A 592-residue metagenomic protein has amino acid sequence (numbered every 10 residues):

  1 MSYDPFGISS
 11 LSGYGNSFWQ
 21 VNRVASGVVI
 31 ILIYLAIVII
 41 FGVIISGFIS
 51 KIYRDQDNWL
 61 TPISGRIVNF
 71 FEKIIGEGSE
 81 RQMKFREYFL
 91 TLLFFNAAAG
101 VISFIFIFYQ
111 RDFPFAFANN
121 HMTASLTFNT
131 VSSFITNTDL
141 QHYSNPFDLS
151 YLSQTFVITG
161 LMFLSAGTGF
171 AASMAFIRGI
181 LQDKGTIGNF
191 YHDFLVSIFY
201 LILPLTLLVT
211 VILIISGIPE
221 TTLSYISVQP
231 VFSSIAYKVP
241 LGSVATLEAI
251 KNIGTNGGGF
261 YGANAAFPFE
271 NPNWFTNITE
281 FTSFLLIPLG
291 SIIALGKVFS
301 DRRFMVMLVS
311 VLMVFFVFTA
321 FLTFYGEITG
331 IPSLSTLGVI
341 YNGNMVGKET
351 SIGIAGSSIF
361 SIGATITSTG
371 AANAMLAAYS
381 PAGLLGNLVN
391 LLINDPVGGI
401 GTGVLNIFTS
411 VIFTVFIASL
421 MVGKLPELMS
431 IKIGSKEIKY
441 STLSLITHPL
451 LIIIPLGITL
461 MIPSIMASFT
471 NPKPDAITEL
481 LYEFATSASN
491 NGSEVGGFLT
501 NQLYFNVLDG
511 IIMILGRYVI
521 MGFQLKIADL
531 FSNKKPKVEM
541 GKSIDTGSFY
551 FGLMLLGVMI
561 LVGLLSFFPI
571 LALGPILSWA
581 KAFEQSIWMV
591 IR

Functional and structural regions predicted by a protein language model:
S2-R592: Membrane-proximal intracellular helices of multi-pass ion channels
